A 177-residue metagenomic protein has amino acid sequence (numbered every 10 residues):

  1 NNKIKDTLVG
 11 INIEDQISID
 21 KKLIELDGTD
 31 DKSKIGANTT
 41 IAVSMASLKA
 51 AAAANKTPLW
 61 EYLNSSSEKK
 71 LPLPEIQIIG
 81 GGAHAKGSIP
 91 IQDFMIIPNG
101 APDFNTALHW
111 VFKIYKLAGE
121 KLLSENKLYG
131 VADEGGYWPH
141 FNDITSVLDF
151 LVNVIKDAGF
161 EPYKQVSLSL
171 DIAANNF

Functional and structural regions predicted by a protein language model:
N1-A53, T57, L108: Metal- or metallocofactor-binding catalytic centers and their adjacent structured scaffolds across diverse enzyme
K3-I11, L26, A50-T57, I97 (+2 more regions): Change "in soluble alpha/beta enzymes" to "in soluble alpha/beta proteins
I13-I19, A37, L59-Y62, G119-G136 (+1 more regions): Flexible, glycine/charged-enriched surface loops at secondary-structure junctions
D31-A52, L73-I89, D133-Y137, I172: Conserved phosphate/anionic-ligand binding catalytic regions in large, soluble enzymes, centered on
V43, P139-A158: Active-site pocket-lining segments that scaffold enzyme catalytic pockets across diverse folds
T57-E75: Glycine/threonine-rich beta-strand-loop-alpha-helix active-site module that forms ligand/phosphate-binding
K69-A132: Mobile "lid/hinge" segments at catalytic clefts and subdomain interfaces of large enzymes
L170-F177: Self-splicing inteins and homing endonuclease
